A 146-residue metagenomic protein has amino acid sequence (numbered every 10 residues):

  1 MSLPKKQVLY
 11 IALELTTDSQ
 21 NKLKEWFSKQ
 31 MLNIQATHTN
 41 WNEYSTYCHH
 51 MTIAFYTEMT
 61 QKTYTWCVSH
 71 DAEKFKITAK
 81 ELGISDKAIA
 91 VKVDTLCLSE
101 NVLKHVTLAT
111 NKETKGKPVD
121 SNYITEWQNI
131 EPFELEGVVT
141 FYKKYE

Functional and structural regions predicted by a protein language model:
S2-E146: Histidine-dependent nucleotide/RNA phosphoesterase domain, centered on the 2H-phosphoesterase fold with its duplicated
